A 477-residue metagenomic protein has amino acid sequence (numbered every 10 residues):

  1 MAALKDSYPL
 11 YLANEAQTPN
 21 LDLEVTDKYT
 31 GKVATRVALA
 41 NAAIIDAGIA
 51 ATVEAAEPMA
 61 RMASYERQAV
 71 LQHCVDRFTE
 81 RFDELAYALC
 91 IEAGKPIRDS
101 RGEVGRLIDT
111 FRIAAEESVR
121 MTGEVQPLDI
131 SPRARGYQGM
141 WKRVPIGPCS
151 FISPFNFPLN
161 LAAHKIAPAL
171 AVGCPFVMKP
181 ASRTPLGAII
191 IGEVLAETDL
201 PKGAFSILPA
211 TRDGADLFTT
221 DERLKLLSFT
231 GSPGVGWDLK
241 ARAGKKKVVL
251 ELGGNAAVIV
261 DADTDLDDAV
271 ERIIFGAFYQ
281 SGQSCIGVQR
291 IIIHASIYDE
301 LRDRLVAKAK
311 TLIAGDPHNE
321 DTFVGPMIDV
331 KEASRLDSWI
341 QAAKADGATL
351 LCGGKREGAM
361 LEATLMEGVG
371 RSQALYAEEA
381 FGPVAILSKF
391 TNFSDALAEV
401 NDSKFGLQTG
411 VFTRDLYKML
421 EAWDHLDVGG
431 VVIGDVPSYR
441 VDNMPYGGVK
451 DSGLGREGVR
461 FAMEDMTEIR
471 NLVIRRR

Functional and structural regions predicted by a protein language model:
M1-Y137: N-terminal Rossmann-like NAD(P)+-binding subdomain of aldehyde/semialdehyde dehydrogenases
K28, A42-I45, S64, I97 (+5 more regions): Residues at or immediately preceding the N-termini of alpha-helices
T30-R36, L200, L224, I259 (+4 more regions): Conserved C-terminal structural/oligomerization subdomain of aldehyde/semialdehyde dehydrogenase
G31, R67, L89, F111 (+10 more regions): Residue-level signal for inorganic ion chemistry
V33-A40, E54-R61, S150-F151, V258-D261 (+4 more regions): Short, well-ordered beta-strand elements within core beta-sheets of diverse protein domains
A56, A60, V75-F82, A86 (+16 more regions): Structural signal for hydrophobic packing residues in well-ordered secondary-structure cores of soluble enzyme domains
P127-D268, F390: Rossmann-like NAD(P) dinucleotide-binding subdomain of oxidoreductase/dehydrogenase enzymes
G234-G370, I433, R476: ALDH superfamily catalytic-core signature
